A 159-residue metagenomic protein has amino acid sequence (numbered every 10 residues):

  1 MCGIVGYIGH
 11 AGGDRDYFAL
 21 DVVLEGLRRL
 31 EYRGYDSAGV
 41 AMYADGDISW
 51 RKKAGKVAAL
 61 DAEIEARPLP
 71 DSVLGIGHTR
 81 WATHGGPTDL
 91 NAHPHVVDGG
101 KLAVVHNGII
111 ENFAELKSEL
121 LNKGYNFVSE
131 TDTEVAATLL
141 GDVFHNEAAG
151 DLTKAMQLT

Functional and structural regions predicted by a protein language model:
M1-T159: Conserved short alpha-helical segments that host acidic/polar catalytic motifs at enzyme active sites
